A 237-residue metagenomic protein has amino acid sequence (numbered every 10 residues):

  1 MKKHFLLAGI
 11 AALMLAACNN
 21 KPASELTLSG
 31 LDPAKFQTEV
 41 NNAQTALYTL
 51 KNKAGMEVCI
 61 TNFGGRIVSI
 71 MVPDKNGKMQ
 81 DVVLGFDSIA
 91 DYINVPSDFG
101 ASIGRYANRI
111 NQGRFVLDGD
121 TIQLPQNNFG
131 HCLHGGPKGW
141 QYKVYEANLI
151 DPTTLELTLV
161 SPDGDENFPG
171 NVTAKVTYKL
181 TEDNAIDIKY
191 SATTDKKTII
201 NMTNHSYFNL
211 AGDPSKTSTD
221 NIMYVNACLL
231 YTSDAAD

Functional and structural regions predicted by a protein language model:
F5-L13: Sec-dependent N-terminal signal peptides
A16-A17: C-terminal motif of bacterial Sec signal peptides marking the signal peptidase cleavage site
L26-G30, A34-Q44, K51-K53, T121 (+1 more regions): Extended, loop-rich substrate-binding clefts of extracytoplasmic carbohydrate-active enzymes
F36-V82, F86, Q112-I122: Beta-strand-rich N-terminal accessory domains
K51-N52, M56-N62, P162-S215: Acidic, contiguous internal or C-terminal segments within carbohydrate-active enzymes that form a structured patch used
K78-M79, G85-I89, F208-L230: Polysaccharide-binding surfaces and accessory modules of carbohydrate-active proteins
K78-W140, I222: Active-site loop/turn microenvironments that scaffold catalytic and metal-binding pockets
Y231-D237: Conserved small/polar residues in nucleotide/adenosyl-binding loops
